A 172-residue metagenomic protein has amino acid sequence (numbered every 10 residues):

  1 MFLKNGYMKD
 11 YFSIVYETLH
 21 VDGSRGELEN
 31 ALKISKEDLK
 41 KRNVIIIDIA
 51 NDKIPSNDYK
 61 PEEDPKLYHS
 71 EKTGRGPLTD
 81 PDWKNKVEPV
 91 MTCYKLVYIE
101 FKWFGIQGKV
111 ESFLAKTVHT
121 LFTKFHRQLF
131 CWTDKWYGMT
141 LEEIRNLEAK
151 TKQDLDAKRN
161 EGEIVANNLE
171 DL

Functional and structural regions predicted by a protein language model:
M1-L172: Eukaryotic helix-grip
